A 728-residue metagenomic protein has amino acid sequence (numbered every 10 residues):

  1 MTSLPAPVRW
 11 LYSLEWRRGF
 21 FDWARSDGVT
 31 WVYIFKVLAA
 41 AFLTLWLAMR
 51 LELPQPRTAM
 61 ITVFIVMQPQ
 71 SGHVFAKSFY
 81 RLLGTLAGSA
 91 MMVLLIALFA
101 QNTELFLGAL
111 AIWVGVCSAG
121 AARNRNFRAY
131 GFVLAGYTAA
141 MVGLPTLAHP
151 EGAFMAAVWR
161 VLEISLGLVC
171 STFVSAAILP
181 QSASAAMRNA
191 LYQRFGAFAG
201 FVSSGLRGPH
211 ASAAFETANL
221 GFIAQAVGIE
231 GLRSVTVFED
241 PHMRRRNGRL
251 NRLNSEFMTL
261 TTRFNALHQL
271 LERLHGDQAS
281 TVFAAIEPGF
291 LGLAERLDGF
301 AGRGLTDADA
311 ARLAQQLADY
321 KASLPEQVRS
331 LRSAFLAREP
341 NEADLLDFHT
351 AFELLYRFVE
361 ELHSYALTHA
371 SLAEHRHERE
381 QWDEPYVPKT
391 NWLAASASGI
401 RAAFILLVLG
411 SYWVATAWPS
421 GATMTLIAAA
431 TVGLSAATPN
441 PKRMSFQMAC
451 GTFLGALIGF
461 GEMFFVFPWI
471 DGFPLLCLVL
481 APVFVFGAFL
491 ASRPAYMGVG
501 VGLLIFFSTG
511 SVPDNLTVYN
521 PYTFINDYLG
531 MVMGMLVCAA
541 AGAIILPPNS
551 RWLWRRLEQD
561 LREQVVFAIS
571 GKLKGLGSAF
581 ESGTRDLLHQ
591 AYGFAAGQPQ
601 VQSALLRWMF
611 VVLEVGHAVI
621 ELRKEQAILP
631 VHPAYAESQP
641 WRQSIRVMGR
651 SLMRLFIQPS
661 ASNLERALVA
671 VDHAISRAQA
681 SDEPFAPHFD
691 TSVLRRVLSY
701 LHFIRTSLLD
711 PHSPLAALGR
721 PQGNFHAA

Functional and structural regions predicted by a protein language model:
M1-P241, R245-R246, S364-H375, E380-F610 (+2 more regions): A transmembrane helix-and-boundary motif of multi-pass membrane transporters/channels
F195-L206, L250-Q381, V565, V619-A728: Soluble C-terminal extramembrane regulatory/interaction domains of multi-pass membrane proteins
L546, S550, K572-N663, A667: Extended, charge-rich low-complexity regions and/or helical-solenoid scaffolds
